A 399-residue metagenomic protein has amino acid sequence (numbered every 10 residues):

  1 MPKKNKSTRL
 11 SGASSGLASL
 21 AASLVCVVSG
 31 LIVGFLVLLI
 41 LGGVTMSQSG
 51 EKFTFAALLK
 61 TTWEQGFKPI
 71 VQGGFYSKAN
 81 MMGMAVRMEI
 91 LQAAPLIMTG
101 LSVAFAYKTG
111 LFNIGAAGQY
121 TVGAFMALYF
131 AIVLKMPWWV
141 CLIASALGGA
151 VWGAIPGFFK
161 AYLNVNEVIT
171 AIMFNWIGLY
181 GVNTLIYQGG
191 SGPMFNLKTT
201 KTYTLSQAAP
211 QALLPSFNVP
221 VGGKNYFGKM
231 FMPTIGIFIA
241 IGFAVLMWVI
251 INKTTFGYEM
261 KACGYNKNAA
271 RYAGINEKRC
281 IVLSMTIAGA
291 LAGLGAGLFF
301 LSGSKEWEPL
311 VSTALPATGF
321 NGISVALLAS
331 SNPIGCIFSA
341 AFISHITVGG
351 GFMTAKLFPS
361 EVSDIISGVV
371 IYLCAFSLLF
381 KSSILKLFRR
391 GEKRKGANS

Functional and structural regions predicted by a protein language model:
M1-S29, G34-G43, Y265, Y272 (+2 more regions): Cytosolic-side transmembrane-helix boundaries in multi-pass membrane proteins
K3-M98: Membrane-interfacial amphipathic/re-entrant helices at transmembrane-helix boundaries
L10-A21, Y107-G115, V133-W138, L142-Q207 (+3 more regions): Short loop segments and helix-boundary regions at transmembrane helix junctions of multi-pass inner-membrane proteins
L38-G43, K68-V133, A146, A150-A154 (+4 more regions): Single transmembrane alpha-helix segments in multi-pass membrane proteins
P69, N175-I251, G396-N398: Transmembrane helix-bundle core of multi-pass membrane transporters and related energy-transducing complexes
V151, M230-E306, P333-I334: Helix-loop-helix "hairpin" substructures at the membrane interface of multi-pass membrane proteins
E167-I169, T200, M232-I239, A314-T318 (+1 more regions): Loop-to-transmembrane alpha-helix initiation sites
T286-G368: Transmembrane alpha-helical segments in multi-pass inner-membrane proteins
